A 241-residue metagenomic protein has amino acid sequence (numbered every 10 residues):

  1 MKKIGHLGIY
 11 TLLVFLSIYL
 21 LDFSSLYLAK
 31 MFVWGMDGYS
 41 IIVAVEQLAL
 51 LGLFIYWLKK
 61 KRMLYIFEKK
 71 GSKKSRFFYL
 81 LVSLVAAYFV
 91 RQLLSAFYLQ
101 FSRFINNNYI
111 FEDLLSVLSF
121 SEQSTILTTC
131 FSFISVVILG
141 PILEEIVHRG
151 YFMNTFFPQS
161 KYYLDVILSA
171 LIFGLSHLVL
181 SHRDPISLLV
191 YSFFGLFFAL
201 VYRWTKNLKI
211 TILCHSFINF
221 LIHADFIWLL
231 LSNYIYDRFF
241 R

Functional and structural regions predicted by a protein language model:
M1-I4: Short, Lys/Arg-rich, polar N-terminal cytosolic tail immediately upstream of the first transmembrane signal-anchor
H6-L20, L80-A87, V166-A170: Alpha-helical transmembrane segments
L13-R62: Alpha-helical transmembrane segments in multi-pass membrane proteins
L26, L51-K59, A87, F173-H177 (+1 more regions): Structural signal for membrane-spanning alpha-helices in multi-pass inner-membrane proteins, emphasizing helix cores
L28-D37, S102-Y109, T155-L164: Membrane interface segments of multi-pass transport proteins and intramembrane proteases
I55-L64, V90, V201-W204: Structural signal for the C-terminal ends of transmembrane alpha-helices and the immediately following loop
Y65-G140, S232-R241: Juxtamembrane helix-loop-helix connectors linking adjacent transmembrane helices in multi-pass membrane enzymes
I126-R241: Transmembrane helix-loop-helix hairpins at the membrane interface of multi-pass integral membrane proteins
